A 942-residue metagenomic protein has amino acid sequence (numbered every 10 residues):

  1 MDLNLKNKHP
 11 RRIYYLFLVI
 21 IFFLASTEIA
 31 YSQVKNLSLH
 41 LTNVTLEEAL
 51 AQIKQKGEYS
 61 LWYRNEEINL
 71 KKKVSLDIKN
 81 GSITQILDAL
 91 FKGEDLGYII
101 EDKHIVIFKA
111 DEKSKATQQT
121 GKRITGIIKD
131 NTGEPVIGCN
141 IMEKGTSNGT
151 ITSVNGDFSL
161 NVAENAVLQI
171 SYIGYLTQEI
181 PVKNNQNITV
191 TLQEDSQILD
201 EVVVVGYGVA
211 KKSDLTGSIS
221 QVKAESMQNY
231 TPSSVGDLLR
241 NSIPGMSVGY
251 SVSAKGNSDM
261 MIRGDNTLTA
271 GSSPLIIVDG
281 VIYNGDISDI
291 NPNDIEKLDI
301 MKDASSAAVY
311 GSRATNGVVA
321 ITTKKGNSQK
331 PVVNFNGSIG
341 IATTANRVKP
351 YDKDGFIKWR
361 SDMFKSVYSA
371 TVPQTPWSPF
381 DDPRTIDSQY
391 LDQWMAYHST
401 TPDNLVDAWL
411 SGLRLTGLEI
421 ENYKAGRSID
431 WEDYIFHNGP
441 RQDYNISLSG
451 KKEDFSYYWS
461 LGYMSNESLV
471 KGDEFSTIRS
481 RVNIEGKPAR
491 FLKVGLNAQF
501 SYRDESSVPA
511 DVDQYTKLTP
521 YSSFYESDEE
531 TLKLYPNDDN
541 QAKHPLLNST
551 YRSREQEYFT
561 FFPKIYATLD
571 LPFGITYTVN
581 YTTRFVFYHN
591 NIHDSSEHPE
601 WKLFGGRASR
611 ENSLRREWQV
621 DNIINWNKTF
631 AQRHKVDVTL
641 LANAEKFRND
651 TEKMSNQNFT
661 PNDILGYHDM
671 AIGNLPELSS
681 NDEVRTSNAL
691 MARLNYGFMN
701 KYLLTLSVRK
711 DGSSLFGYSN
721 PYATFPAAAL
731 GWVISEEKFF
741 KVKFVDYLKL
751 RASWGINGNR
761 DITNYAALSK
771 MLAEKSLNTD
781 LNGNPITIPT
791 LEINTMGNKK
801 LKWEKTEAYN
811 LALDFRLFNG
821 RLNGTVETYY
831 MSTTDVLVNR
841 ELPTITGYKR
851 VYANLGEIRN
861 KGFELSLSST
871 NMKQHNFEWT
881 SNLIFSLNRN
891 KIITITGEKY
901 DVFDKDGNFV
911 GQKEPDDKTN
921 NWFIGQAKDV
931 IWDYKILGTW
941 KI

Functional and structural regions predicted by a protein language model:
M1-R481, K493-G495, F562, W803 (+3 more regions): Short, small/polar-rich motifs associated with maturation and membrane association, primarily at protein termini
Y31-Q33, I277-V278, L703-G712, I942: Catalytic-site beta-strand/loop segments enriched in glycine and acidic/polar residues
L70, G256, S595-K602: Short, conserved phosphate-binding/catalytic loop or strand-edge motifs used in phosphoryl-/nucleotidyl-transfer
K103, G133, D528-L532, Q632-R633: Detector for glycine-centered tight turns/loop "hinges" at secondary-structure junctions
M227, S253, S272-S273, T477 (+4 more regions): Extracellular/periplasmic, surface-exposed regions of secreted and cell-surface proteins
A308-G311, D513, F630, F740-V742: Short proline/glycine-enriched turn/loop segments at secondary-structure junctions
V348, K353-G412, F500-N537, K646-N662 (+3 more regions): A surface-exposed, glycine/aromatic-enriched loop/edge motif typical of exported proteins
L418, I672, S713, G938-K941: Extracytoplasmic gating/loop element in the C-terminal half of outer-membrane beta-barrel translocons and assembly
